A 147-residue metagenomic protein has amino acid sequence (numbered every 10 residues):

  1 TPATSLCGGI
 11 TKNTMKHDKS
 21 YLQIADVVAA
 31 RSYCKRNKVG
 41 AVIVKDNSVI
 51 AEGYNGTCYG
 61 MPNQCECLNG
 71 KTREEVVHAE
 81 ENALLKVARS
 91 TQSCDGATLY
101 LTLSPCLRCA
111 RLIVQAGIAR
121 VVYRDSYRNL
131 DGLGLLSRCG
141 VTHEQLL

Functional and structural regions predicted by a protein language model:
T1-L147: Zinc-dependent deaminase catalytic domain
